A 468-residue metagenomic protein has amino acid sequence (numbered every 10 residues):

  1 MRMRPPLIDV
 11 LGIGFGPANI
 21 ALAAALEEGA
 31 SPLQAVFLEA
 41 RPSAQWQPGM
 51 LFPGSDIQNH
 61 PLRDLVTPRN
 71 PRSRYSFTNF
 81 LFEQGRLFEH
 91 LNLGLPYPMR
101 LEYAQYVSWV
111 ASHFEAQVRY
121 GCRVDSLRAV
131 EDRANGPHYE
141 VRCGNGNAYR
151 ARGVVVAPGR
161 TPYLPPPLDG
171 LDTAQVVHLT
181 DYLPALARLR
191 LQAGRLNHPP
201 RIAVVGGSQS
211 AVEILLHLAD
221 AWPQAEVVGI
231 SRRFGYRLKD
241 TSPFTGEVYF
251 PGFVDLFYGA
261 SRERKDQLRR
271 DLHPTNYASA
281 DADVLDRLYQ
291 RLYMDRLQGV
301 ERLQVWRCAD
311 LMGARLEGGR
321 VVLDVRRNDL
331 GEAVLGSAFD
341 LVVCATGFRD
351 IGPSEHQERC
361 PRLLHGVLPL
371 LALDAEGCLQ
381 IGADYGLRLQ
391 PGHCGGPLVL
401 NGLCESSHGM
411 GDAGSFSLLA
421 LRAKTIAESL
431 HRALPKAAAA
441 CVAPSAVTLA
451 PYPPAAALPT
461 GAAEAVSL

Functional and structural regions predicted by a protein language model:
M1-P42, W46, H90-Q209, E213-L468: Flavin (primarily FAD) cofactor-binding/catalytic cores of flavoenzymes
W46-G54: N-terminal beta-loop-helix "entrance" segment that forms/cooperates in small-molecule cofactor or anionic ligand
F52, N79-L81, F244: Short, flexible, mixed-charge acidic loops at enzyme active sites
D56-E89, V254-R264: Flavin (FAD/FMN) cofactor-binding and adjacent substrate-gating region of FAD-dependent oxidoreductase domains
